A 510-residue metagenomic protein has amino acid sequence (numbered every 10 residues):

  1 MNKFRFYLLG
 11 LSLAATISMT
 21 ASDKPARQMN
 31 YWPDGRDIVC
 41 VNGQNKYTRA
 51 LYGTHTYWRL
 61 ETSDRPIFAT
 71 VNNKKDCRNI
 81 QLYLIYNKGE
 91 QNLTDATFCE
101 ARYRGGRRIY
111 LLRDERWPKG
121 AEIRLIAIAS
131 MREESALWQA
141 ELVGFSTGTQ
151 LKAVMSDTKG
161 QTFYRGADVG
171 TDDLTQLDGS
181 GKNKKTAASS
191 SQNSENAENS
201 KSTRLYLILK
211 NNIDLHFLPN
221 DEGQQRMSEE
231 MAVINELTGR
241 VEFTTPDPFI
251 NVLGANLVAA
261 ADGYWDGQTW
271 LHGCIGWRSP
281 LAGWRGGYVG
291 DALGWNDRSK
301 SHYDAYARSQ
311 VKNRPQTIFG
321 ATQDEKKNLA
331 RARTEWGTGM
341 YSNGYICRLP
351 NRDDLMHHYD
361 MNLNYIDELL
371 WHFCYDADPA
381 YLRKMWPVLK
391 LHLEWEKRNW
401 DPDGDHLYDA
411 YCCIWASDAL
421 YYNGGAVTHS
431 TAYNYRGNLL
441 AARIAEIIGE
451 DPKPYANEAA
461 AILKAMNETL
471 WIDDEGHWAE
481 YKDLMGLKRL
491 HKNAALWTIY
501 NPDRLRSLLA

Functional and structural regions predicted by a protein language model:
M1-L8: Bacterial N-terminal signal peptides that target proteins for export
L9-T16: Bacterial N-terminal signal peptides
M19-A259, G263, G267, H272 (+2 more regions): Terminal accessory carbohydrate-recognition/targeting modules of carbohydrate-active enzymes
G53, E133-S135, S202, L281 (+4 more regions): Short, solvent-exposed loop/turn segments at the edges of secondary structure
D76-L82, G106-R108, H302, M361-E368 (+2 more regions): Amphipathic, well-ordered alpha-helical segments in soluble domains
E229, V252-L253, W295-S309, A321-E325 (+4 more regions): Extended, well-ordered alpha-helical scaffold segments
A232-K384, A479-A510: Substrate-binding groove/exosite segments of carbohydrate-active enzymes
T317-G320, W400-A416, N423-A510: Catalytic cores of carbohydrate-active enzymes
